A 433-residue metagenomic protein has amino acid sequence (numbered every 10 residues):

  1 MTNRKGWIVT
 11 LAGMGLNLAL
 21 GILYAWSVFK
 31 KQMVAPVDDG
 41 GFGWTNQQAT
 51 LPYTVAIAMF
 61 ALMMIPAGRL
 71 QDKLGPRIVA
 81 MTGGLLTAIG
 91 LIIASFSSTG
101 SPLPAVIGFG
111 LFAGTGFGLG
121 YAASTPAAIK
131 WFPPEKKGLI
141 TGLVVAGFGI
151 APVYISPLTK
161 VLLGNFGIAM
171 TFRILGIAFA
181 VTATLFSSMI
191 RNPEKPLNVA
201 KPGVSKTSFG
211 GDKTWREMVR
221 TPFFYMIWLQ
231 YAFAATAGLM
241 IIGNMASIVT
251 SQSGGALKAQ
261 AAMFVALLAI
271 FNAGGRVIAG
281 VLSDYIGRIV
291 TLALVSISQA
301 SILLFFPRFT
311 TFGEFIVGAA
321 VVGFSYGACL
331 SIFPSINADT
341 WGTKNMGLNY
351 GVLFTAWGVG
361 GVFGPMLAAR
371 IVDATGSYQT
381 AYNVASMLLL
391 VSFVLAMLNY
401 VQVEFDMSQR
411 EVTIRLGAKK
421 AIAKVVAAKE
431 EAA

Functional and structural regions predicted by a protein language model:
W26-M33, R216-A279, G364: Extracytoplasmic gate region of multi-pass secondary transporters
M33, L119-P133, I140, A328-W341: Intracellular juxtamembrane helix-capping segments at the cytosolic ends of symmetry-related transmembrane helices
M33-V34, L70-Q71, Y154-F166, V249-T250 (+2 more regions): Interfacial helix-cap and linker-helix signal at transmembrane-aqueous boundaries of multi-pass secondary transporters
L51-R69, A266-I278: Central cavity-lining transmembrane alpha-helices of secondary-active solute carriers, predominantly the Major
L85-T99, S298-T310: C-terminal ends and interior cores of transmembrane alpha-helices in multi-pass membrane transporters/permeases
P102-L119, A232, E314-A328: Hydrophobic core of transmembrane alpha-helices in multi-pass small-molecule transporters, especially MFS/SLC-type
V144, F148-E194: Helix-loop-helix hairpin linking two adjacent transmembrane segments in secondary transporters
A237-M240, A259-I336: C-terminal transmembrane helical hairpin of 12-TM major facilitator-type secondary transporters
